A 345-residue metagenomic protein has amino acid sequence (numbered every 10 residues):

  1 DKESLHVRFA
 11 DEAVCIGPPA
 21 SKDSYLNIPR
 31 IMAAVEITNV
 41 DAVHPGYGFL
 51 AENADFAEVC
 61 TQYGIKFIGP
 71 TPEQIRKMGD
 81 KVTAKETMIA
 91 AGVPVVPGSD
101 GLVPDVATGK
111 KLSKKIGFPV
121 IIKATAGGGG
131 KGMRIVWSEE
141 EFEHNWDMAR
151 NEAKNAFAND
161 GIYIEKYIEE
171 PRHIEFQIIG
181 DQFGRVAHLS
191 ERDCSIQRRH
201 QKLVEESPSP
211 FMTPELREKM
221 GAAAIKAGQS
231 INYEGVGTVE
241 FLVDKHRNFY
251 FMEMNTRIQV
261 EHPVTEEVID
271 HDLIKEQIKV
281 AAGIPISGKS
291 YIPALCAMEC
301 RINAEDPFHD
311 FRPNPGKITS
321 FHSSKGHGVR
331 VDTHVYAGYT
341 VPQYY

Functional and structural regions predicted by a protein language model:
D1-A91, V103-K111: ATP-binding N-terminal substructure of ATP-dependent carboxylate-amine bond-forming enzymes
A13-V14, E36-T38, T61, G69 (+4 more regions): ATP-dependent carboxylate activation and anion-phosphoryl transfer catalytic cores that bind Mg-ATP to form
S24, F49, K77, L102 (+4 more regions): Alpha-helix initiation/capping motif
H44, K66-I68, V96, I121 (+1 more regions): Structural detector of well-ordered beta-strand residues that form the stable sheet scaffold of enzyme domains
P72, P97-G98: Diglycine-centered glycine-rich loop/turn motifs
T87-V96, G117-P119: A polyampholytic, Gly/Pro-enriched intrinsically disordered region
G101-V106, E169-P171: Short acidic loop-to-helix transition motifs that present clustered carboxylates
K111-I121: Acidic/histidine-enriched active-site and ligand-binding environments that engage anionic O-linkages
